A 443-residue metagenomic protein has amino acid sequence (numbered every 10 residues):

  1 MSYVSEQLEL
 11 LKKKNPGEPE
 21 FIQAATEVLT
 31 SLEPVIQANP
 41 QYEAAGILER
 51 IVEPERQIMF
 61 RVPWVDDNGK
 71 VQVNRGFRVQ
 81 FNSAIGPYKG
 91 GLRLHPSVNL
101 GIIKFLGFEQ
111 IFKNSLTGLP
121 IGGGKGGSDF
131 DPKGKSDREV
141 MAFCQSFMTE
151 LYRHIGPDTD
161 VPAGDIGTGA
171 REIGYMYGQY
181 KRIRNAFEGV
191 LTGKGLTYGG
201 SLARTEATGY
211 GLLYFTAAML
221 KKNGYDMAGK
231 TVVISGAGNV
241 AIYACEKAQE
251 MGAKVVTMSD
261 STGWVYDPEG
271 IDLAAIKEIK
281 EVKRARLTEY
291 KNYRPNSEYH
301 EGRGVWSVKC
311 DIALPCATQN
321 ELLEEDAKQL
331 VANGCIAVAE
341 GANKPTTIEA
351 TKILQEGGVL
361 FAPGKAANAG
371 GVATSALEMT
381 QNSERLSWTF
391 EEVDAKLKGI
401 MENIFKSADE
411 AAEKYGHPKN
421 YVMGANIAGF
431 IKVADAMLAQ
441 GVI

Functional and structural regions predicted by a protein language model:
S2, P16-Q23, E27, Y42 (+24 more regions): Conserved active-site and cofactor/substrate-binding residues in soluble primary-metabolism enzymes
S2-A24, M219, V331-I443: Adenosine-phosphate binding glycine-rich loop
P19-I22, A38-A45, G118, I155-G164 (+4 more regions): Flexible, glycine/charged-enriched surface loops at secondary-structure junctions
Q41-K70: Structured beta-strand/loop patches that form or line metal/cofactor-binding pockets in enzymes
H95, N114-A228: Glycine/serine-rich phosphate-binding loop and adjoining beta1-alpha1 elements at the start of nucleotide-handling
T192-G195, G200-K309: Glycine-rich phosphate/diphosphate-binding loop of Rossmann-like nucleotide-binding domains
G263-F361, A366: Rossmann-like adenosine-cofactor binding region
